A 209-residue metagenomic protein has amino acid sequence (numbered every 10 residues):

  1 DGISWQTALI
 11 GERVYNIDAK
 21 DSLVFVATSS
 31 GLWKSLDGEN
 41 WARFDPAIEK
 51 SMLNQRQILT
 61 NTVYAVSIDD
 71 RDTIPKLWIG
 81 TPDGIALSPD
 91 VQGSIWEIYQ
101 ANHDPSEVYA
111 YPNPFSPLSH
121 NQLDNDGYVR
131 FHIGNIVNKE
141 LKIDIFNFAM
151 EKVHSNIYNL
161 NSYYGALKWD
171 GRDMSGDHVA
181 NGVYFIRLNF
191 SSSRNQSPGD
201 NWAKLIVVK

Functional and structural regions predicted by a protein language model:
W5-D21, D45-D72, H120-D126: Short coil-to-beta transitions that initiate beta-strands within beta-rich domains
Q6-I10, A42-E49, W96-Y111: Beta-propeller fold detector
L23-V26, D72-I79: Entry beta-strands of beta-propeller and related beta-repeat scaffolds
S35, S88-P89: Conserved Ser/Thr-centered positions that define the repeating blades of beta-propeller domains
I95-Y99, A110-N113, F131-I133, M150 (+3 more regions): Terminal processing/anchoring signals of secreted or surface-associated proteins and related intramolecular
H103-D144, I157, G165, S192-G199: Glycine-centered coil/turn sites that cap beta-strands in beta-rich domains
N138-V153, Y184: Short, glycine-anchored, charge-dense loop/turn motifs used at functional sites
F185-K209: C-terminal tail/sorting-segment detector
